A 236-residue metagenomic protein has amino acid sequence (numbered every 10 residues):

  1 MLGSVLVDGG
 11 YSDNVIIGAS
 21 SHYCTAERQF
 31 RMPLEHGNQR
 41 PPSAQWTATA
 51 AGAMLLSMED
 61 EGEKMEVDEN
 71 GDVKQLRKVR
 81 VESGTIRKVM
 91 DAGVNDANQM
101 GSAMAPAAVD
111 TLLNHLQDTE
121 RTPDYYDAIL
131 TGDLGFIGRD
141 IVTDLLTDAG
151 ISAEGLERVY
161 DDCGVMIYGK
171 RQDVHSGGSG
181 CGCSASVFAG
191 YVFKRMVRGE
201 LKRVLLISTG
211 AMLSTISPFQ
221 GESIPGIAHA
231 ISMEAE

Functional and structural regions predicted by a protein language model:
M1-W46, M54: A generic, well-ordered mixed alpha/beta core segment in the N-terminal half of proteins
M1-Y11, E63, G101, D127-E236: Claisen-condensing/thiolase-fold acyl-transfer catalytic domains that form or cleave C-C bonds in fatty acid
H22-R28, M90-V94, F136, A211-S217: Short, mixed-charge aromatic SLiMs
R31-H36, P106-V109, C183-A185, T209-L213: A short linear-motif detector with a strong N-terminal bias
N38-L113, D118-T119, R158-V165, R171 (+2 more regions): Condensing-enzyme catalytic core mediating Claisen C-C bond formation in acyl metabolism
A107-N114, Y125-A128, I141: Non-catalytic alpha-helical scaffold/packing segments enriched in small hydrophobic residues
A108, D118-P123, D133-I137: Disulfide-rich extracellular domains of secreted proteins
